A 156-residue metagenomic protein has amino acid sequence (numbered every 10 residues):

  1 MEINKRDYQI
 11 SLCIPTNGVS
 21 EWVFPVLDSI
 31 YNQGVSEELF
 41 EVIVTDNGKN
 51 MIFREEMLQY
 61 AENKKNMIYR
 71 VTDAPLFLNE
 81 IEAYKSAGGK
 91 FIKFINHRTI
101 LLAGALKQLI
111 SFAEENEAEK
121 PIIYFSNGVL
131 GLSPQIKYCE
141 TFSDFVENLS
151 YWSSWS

Functional and structural regions predicted by a protein language model:
Y8-S11, E41: Cell-envelope/extracellular polymer assembly enzymes that use nucleotide-activated donors
V19-Q33: Short, well-formed alpha-helical segments that are part of the catalytic scaffolds of diverse glycosyltransferases
L27-D28, R54, G89, L102-E114: Short alpha-helix within the catalytic core of nucleotide-sugar-dependent glycosyltransferases
T45-R54: A conserved acidic beta->alpha catalytic loop
V71-A87: Glycine-rich, basic loop-to-helix element that forms the pyrophosphate-binding segment of sugar-nucleotide handling
I92: Short aromatic/hydrophobic "clamp" motif used to bind/position activated sugar donors
N96-I100: The conserved acidic donor/metal-binding loop of glycosyltransferases
G104-C139: Conserved donor NDP-sugar-binding/catalytic core segment of glycosyltransferases
